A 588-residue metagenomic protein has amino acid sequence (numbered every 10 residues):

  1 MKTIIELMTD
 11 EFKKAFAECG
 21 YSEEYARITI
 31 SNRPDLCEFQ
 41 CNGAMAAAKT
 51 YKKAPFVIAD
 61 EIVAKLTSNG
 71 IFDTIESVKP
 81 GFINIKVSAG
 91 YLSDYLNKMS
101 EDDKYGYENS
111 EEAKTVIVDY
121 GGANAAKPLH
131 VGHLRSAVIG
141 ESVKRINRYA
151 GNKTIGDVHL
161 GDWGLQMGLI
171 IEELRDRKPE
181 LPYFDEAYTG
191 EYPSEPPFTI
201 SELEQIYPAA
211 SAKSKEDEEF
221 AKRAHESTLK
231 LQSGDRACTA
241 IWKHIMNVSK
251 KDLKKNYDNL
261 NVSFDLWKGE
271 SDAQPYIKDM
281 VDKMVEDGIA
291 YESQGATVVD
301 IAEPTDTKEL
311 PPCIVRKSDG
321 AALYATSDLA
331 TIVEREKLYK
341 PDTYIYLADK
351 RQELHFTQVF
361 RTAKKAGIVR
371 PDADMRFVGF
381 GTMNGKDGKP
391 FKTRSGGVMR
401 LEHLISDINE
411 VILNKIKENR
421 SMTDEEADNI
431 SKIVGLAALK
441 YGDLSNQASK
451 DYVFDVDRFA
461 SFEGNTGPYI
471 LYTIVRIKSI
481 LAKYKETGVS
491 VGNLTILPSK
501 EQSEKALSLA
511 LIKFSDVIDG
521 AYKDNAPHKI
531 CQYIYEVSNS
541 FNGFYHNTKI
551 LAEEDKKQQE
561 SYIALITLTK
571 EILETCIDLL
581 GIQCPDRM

Functional and structural regions predicted by a protein language model:
M1-S93, S110-M588: Non-catalytic interaction-recognition regions
Y91-G106: Secondary-structure boundary elements
